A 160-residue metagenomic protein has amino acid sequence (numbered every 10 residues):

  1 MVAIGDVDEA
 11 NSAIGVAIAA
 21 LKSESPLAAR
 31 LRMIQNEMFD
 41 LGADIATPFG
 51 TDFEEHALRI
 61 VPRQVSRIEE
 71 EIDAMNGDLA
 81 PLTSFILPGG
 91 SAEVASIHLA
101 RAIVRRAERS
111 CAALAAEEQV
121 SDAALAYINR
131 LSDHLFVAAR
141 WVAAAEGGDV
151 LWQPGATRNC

Functional and structural regions predicted by a protein language model:
M1-C160: Phosphate/pyrophosphate-binding loop motifs in nucleotide- or prenyl diphosphate-using proteins
